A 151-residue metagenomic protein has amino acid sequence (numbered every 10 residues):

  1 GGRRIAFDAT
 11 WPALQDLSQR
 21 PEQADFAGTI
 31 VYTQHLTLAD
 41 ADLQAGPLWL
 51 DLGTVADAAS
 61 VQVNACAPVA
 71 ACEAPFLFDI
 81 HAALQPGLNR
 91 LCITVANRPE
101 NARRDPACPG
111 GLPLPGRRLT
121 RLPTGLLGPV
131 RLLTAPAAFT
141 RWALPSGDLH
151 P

Functional and structural regions predicted by a protein language model:
G1-T29, L84-P151: An acidic-aromatic loop/edge-strand motif
I5, P68-V69: Short, isolated positions in well-ordered beta-strands
I5, Q34-L36, F78-A82: Generic detection of short hydrophobic beta-strand segments and adjacent strand-loop junctions
F26-D40, F76: Short beta-strands within extracellular/lumenal beta-sheet-rich domains
L36-L38, D42-N64, C72, L91-V95: Aromatic-lined ligand-binding clefts that engage carbohydrates, nucleic acids, or primary amines
G46, I80, Q85-G87: A glycine-anchored, Pro-Gly-centered beta-turn/N-cap motif
N64-P68, A137: Change "in extracellular beta-sheet-rich domains … of secreted and cell-surface proteins" to "in beta-sheet-rich domains
A71-F78: Short, solvent-exposed loop/turn segments in extracellular or other extracytoplasmic domains
